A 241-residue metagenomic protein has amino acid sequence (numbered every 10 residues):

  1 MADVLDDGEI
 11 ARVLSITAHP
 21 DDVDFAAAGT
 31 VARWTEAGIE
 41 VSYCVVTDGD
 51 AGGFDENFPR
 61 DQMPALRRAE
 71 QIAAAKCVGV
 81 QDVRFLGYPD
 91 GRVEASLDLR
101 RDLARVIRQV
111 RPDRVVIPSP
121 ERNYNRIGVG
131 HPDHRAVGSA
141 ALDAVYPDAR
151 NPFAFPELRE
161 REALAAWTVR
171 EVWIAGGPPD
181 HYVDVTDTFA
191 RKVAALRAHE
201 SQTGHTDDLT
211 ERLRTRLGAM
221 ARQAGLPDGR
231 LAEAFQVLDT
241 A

Functional and structural regions predicted by a protein language model:
M1-D113, Q236: Active-site rim/loop-helix segments in enzyme catalytic domains that contact anionic ligands
M1-L14, L97-A241: Metal-dependent de-N-acetylase/amidase catalytic core
